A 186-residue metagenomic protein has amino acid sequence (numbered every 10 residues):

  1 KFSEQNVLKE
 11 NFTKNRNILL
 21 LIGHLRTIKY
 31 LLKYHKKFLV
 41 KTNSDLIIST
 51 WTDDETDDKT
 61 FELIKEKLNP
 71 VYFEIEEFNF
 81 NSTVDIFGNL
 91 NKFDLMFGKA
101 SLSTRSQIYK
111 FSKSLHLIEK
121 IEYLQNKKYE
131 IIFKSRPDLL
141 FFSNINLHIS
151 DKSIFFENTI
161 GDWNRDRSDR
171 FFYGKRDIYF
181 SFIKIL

Functional and structural regions predicted by a protein language model:
K1-L186: ER/Golgi luminal nucleotide-sugar-dependent glycosyltransferases, focusing on the catalytic module
